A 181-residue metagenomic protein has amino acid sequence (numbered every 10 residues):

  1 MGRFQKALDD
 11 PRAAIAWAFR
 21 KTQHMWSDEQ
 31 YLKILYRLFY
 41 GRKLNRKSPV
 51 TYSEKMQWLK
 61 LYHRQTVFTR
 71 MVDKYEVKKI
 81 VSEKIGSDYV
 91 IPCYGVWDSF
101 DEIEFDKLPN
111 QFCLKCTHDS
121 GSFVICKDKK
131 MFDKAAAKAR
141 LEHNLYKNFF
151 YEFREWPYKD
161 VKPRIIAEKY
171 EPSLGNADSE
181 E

Functional and structural regions predicted by a protein language model:
M1-H63: Membrane-proximal basic amphipathic "stem/tether" segments
Y31, L108-P109, F132-E181: Phosphate-binding site of ATP-dependent enzymes
Q57-R70, F132: A short, GP-enriched loop/loop-strand-helix hinge that lies immediately N-terminal to, or at the N-terminal rim
K78, D101-E104, S120-I125, K134 (+1 more regions): Short catalytic/ligand-binding loop motif for oxyanion handling, primarily in non-cytosolic enzymes, centered on
Y94-D98: Catalytic phosphate/metal-binding cores of nucleic-acid and nucleotide-processing enzymes, i.e., regions that mediate
I103-L114: Acidic/histidine-enriched active-site and ligand-binding environments that engage anionic O-linkages
